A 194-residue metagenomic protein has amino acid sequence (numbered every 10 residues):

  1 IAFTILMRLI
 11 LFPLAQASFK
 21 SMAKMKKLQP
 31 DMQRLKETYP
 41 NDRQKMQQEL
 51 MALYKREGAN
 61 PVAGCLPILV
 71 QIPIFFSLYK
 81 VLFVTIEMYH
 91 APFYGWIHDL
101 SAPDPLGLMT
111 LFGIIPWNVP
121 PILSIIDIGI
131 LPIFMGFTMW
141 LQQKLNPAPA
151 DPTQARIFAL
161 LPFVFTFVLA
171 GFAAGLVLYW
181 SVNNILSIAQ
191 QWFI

Functional and structural regions predicted by a protein language model:
I1-I194: Helix-loop-helix
